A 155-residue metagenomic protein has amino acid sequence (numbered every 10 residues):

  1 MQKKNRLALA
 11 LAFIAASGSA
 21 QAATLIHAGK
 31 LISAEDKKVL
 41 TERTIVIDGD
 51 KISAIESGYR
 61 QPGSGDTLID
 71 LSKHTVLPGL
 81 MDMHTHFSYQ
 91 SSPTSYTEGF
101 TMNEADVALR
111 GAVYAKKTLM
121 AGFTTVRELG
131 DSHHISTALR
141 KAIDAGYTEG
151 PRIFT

Functional and structural regions predicted by a protein language model:
Q2-Q21: Gram-negative bacterial Sec-dependent N-terminal signal peptides
G18, A28-G29: Small side chains
A22-I26: Cleaved targeting-peptide boundary
K30, K38, G79, K141 (+1 more regions): Flexible, active-site-adjacent loop/turn segments at secondary-structure boundaries
L31, D36-L77: Histidine-rich, glycine-flanked metal-binding segment
I69, R127-E128, T155: General beta-strand structural signal in soluble alpha/beta enzymes
T75-Y147: Metal-associated gating/positioning segment near the N- to mid-region
Y147-T155: Metal-coordinating catalytic core of metallo-dependent amide/deamination hydrolases
